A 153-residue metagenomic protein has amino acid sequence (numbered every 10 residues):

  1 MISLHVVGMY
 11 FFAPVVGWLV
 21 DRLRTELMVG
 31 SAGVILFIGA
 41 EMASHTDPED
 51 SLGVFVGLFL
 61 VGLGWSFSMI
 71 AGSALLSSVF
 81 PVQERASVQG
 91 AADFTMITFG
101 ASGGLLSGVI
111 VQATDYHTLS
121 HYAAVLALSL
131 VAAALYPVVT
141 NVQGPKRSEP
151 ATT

Functional and structural regions predicted by a protein language model:
F11-T25, V111: Helix-to-loop junctions at the C-terminal end of transmembrane segments in multipass secondary transporters
I35-P48: C-terminal ends and interior cores of transmembrane alpha-helices in multi-pass membrane transporters/permeases
G53-F67: Hydrophobic core of transmembrane alpha-helices in multi-pass small-molecule transporters, especially MFS/SLC-type
F67-F80: Intracellular juxtamembrane helix-capping segments at the cytosolic ends of symmetry-related transmembrane helices
V79, E84-A113: A late C-terminal transmembrane helix in Major Facilitator Superfamily
V109-L128: A membrane-interface helix-boundary motif in multi-pass transporters
A124-T153: Multi-pass alpha-helical transporter architecture, strongest for 12-TM Major Facilitator/SLC carriers used
